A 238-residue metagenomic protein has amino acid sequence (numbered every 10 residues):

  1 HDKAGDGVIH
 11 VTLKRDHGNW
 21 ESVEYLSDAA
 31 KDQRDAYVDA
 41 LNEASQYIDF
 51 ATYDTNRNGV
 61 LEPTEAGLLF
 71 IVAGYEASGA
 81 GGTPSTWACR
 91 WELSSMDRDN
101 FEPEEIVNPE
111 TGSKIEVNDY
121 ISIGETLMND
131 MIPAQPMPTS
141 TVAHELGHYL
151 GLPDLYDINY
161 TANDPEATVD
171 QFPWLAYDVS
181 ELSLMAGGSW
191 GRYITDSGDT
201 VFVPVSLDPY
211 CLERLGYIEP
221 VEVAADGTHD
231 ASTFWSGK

Functional and structural regions predicted by a protein language model:
H1-H10, S27-G67, A77-A143, Y149-K238: Replace "(M1/M4/M9/M12/WLM)" with "(e.g., M1/M4/M8/M9/M12/M26/WLM)" and add "not limited to" to clarify scope
I9-L13, H17-N19, E24: Internal, well-folded beta-alpha domain core
I71: Aromatic-lined ligand-binding clefts that engage carbohydrates, nucleic acids, or primary amines
